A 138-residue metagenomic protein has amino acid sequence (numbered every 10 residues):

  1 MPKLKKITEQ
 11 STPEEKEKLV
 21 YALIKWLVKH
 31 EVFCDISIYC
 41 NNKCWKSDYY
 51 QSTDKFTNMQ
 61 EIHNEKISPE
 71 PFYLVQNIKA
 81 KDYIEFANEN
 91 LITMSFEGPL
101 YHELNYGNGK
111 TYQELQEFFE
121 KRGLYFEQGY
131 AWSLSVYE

Functional and structural regions predicted by a protein language model:
M1-E31, D35, E127-E138: Short, extreme N-terminal segment that most often corresponds to the first beta-strand
Y39: Acidic, glycine-rich loop-and-strand cores that form catalytic or ligand-binding grooves in diverse globular domains
N42-D48, L134-E138: Ser/Thr-rich, low-complexity intrinsically disordered terminal regions
C44-K121, F126-G129: Acidic, low-complexity, intrinsically disordered interaction modules
